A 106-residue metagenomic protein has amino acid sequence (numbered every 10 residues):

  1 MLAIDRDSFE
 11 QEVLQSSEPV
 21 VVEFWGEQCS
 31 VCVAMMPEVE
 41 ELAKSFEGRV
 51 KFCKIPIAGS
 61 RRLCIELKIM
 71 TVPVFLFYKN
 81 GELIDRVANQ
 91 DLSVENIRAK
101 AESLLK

Functional and structural regions predicted by a protein language model:
L2-V20: A short beta-strand-turn-helix
A3-D5, F24, M36-A43, E47-R62: Thiol-based oxidoreductase modules, predominantly thioredoxin-like and allied folds used for disulfide exchange
E12, L63-E66, K100: CheY-like receiver
S17, W25-Q28, T71: Short pre-active-site segment immediately N-terminal to redox-active cysteine/selenocysteine motifs in thiol-based
E23-W25, F77: Structural cue for short, hydrophobic secondary-structure segments
Q28-M35: Short, thiol/selenol-centered motifs that function as redox-active sites or metal-ligating centers
R61, L67-L76: Structural micro-motif
T71, F77-K106: Non-catalytic, surface beta->alpha helical segment in thiol-disulfide oxidoreductase systems
